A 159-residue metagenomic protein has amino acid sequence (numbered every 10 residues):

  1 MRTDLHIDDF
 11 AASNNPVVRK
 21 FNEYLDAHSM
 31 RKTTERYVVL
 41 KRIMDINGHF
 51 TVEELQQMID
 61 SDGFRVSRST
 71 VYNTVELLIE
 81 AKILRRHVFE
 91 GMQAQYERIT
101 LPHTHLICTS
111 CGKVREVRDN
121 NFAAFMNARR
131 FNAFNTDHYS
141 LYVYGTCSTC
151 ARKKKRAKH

Functional and structural regions predicted by a protein language model:
M1-S29: N-terminal leader segment of winged-helix/HTH proteins
Y24-K32, R129-A133: Short amphipathic alpha-helical boundary/capping segments
Y37-R42: Pre-recognition alpha-helix immediately N-terminal to the DNA-recognition helix within helix-turn-helix or winged-helix
I46-T51: Short capping segments at the starts of secondary-structure elements
E54-D60, V71: A short acidic, leucine-rich amphipathic alpha-helix
V71-A81: Basic amphipathic alpha-helical segments that dock to polyanions
A81-H159: Non-DNA-binding regulatory cores of transcription-related proteins, predominantly C-terminal effector-binding
